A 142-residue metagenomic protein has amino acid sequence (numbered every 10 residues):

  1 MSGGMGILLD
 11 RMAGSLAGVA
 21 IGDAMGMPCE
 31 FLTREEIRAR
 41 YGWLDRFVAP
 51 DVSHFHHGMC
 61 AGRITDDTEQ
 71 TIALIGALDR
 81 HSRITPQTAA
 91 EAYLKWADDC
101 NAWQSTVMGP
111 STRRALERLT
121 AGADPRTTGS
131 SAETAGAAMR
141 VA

Functional and structural regions predicted by a protein language model:
M1-A142: Structured, active/binding-site neighborhoods that engage oxygen-rich ligands
